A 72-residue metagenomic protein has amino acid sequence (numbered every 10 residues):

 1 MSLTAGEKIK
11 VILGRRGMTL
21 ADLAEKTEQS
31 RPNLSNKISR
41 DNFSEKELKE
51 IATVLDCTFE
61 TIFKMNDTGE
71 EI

Functional and structural regions predicted by a protein language model:
M1-D22: A short, Lys/Arg-rich alpha-helix, primarily the initiator
G14, E25, T53: Alpha-helical residues within the helix-turn-helix
L20, R31, E45-L48: Helix-turn-helix DNA-binding elements, focusing on the entry/boundary residues of the two helices that contact DNA
E28-F43: Recognition helix of helix-turn-helix/homeodomain-like DNA-binding domains that insert into the DNA major groove
R40-T53: Short, basic-rich loop-to-helix N-cap that marks the start of a DNA-contacting helix
D56-I72: Short C-terminal boundary/hinge segments that cap the last helix of small helical domains
